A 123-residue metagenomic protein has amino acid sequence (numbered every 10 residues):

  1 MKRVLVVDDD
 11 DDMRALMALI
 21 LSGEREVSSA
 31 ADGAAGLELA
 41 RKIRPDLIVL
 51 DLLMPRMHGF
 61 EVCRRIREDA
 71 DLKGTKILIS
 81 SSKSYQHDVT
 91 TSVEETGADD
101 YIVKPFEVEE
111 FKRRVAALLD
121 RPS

Functional and structural regions predicted by a protein language model:
M1-D12, M17-A18, I48: Conserved acidic segment of CheY-like receiver
D11-S28, L118: Two-component/phosphorelay signaling modules centered on CheY-like receiver
S29-L47: Acidic, metal-coordinating helix/loop segments flanking the phosphotransfer/catalytic sites of two-component signaling
D51, K104: A Lys-centered signature of the CheY-like receiver
M54: Receiver (REC) domain active-site loop signature in two-component systems and cognate sites in sensor histidine kinases
P105-V115: C-terminal output helix
